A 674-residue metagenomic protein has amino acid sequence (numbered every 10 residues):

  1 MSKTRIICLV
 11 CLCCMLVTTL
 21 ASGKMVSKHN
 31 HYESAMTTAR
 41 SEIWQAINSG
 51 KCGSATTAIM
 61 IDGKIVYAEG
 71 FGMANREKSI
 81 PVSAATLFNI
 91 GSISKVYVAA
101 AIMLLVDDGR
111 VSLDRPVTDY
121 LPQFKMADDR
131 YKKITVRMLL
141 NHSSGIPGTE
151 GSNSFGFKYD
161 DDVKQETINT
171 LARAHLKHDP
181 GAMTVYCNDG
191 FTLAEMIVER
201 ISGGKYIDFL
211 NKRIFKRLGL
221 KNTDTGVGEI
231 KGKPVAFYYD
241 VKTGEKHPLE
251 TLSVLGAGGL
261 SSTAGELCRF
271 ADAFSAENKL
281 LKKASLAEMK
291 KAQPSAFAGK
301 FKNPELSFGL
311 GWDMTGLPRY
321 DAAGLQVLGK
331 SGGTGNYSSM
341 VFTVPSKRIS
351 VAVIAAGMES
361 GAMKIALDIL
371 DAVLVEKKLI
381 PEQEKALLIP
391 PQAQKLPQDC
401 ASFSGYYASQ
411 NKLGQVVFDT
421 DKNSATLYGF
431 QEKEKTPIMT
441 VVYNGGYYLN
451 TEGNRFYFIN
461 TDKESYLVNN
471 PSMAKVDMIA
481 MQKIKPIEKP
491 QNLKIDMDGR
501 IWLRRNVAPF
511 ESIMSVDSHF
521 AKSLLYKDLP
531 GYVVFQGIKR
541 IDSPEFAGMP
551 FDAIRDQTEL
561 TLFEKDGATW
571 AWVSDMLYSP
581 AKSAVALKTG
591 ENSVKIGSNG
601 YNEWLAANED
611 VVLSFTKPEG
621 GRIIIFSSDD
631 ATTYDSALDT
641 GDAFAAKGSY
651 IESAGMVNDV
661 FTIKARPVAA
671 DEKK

Functional and structural regions predicted by a protein language model:
M1, Y159-V163, G226-K242, A284-G299 (+1 more regions): Long, contiguous C-terminal modules that act as interaction/assembly or targeting platforms
M1-L9: Bacterial N-terminal signal peptides that target proteins for export
V10-T19: Bacterial N-terminal signal peptides
K24-Y67, G204, N211, K216 (+1 more regions): Catalytic loop of the DD-peptidase/beta-lactamase superfamily, centered on the K-T-G motif and neighboring
E33-S34, W44, S49, G53 (+7 more regions): Active-site-proximal loop and beta-strand segments within enzyme catalytic domains
G70: Conserved beta-strand in the GNAT
M103-D108, E195-R200, R269-A276, A355: Short glycine/serine- and small hydrophobic-enriched flexible loop segments
K132, G190, T263-E266: An acidic site on a long C-lobe helix of protein kinase domains
